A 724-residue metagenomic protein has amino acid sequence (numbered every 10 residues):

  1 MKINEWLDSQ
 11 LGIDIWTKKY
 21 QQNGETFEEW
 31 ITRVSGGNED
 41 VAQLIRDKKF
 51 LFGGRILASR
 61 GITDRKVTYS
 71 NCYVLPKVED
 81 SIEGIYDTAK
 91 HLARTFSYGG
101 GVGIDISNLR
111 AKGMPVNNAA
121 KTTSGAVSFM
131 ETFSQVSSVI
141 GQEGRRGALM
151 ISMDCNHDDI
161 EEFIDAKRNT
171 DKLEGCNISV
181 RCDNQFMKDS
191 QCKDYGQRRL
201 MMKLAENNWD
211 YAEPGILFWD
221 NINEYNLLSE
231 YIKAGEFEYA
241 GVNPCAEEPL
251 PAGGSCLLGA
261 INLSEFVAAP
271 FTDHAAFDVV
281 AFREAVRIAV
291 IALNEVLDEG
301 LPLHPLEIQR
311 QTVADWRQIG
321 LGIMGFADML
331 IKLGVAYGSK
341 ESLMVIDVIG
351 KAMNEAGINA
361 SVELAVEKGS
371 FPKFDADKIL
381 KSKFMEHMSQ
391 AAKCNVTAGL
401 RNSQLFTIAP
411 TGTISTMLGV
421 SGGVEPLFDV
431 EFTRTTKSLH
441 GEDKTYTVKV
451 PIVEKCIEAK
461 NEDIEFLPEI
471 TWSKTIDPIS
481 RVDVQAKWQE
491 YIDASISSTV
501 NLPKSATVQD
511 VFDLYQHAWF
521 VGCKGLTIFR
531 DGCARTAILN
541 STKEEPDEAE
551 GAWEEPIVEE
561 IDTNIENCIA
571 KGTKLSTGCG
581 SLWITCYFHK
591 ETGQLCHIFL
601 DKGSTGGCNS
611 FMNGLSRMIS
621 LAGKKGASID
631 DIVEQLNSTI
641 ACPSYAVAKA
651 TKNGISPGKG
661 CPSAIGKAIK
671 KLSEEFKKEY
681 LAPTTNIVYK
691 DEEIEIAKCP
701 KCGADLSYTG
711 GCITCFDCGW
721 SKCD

Functional and structural regions predicted by a protein language model:
M1-Y69, P76, K203, Q516 (+4 more regions): Acidic/polar, glycine-rich intrinsically disordered N-terminal extensions of enzymes
K2, N71-V279, P302-T312, G357 (+6 more regions): Active-site cavity-forming subdomains of large catalytic enzyme subunits
K49-I62, V290-L301, T312-G334, I640: Core structural elements
G61-T63, S81-D105, I140, S152-D154 (+10 more regions): Conserved phosphate/anionic-ligand binding catalytic regions in large, soluble enzymes, centered on
Y86-R94, R110, K121-S134, A166-V180 (+6 more regions): Extended active-site and interfacial segments that coordinate phosphate-rich ligands in large catalytic machineries
A240, P244-E247, L293, L297-E299 (+5 more regions): Catalytic alpha/beta core of large soluble enzyme barrels
S264-E265, P270-D278, G399-K437, T475-I492 (+6 more regions): Non-catalytic terminal/interface segments that mediate subunit docking, oligomerization, and allosteric communication
A285-R310, A314, V335-T411, G419 (+4 more regions): Internal maturation/activation junctions in enzymes
